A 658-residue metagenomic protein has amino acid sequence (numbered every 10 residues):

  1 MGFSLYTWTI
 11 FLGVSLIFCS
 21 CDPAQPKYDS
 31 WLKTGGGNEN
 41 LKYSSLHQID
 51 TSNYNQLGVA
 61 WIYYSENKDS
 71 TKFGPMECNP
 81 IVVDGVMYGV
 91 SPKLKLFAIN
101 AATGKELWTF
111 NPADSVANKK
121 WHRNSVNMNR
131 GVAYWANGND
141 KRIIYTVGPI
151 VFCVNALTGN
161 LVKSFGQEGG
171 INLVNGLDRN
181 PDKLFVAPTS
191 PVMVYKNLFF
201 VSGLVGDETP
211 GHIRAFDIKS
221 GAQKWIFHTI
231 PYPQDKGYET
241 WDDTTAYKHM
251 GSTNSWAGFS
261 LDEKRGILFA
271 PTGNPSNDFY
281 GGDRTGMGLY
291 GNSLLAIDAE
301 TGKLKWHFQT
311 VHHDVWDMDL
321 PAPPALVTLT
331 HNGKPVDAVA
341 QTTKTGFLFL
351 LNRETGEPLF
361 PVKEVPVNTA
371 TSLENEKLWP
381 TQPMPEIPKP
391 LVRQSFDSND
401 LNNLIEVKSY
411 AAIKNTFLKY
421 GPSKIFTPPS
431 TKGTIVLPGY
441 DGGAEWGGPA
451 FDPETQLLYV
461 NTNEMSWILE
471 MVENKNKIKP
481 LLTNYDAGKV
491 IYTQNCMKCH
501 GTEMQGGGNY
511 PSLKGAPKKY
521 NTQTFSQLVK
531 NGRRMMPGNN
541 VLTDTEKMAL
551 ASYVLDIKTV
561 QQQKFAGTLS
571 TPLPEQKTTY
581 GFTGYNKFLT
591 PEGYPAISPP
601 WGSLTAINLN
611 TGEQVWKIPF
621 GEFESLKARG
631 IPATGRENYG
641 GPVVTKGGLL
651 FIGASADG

Functional and structural regions predicted by a protein language model:
I17-S20: C-terminal motif of bacterial Sec signal peptides marking the signal peptidase cleavage site
D22-P23, M497: Bacterial signal peptide processing site
Q25-E66, V82, T605-I607: Mature N-terminal segment immediately following signal peptide/propeptide cleavage in secreted/periplasmic
W31-G35, F73-K93, R123-V151, K183-E208 (+9 more regions): Repeat-blade elements of multi-bladed beta-propeller folds
S52-E66, L96-R123, V151-K183, I213-H249 (+11 more regions): Extracytoplasmic/lumenal domain signature
F199-H212, L268-G288, F396, M465-P480 (+1 more regions): Short, conserved, GDST-rich strand-edge loop motifs in beta-rich repeat architectures
I267, L482-D486, V490-T493, K498-E503 (+2 more regions): Extracytoplasmic electron-transfer domains, predominantly the class I c-type cytochrome c fold
D400-K414, K424-P429, V436-L437, G447-N484 (+2 more regions): Periplasmic c-type cytochrome electron-transfer domains
